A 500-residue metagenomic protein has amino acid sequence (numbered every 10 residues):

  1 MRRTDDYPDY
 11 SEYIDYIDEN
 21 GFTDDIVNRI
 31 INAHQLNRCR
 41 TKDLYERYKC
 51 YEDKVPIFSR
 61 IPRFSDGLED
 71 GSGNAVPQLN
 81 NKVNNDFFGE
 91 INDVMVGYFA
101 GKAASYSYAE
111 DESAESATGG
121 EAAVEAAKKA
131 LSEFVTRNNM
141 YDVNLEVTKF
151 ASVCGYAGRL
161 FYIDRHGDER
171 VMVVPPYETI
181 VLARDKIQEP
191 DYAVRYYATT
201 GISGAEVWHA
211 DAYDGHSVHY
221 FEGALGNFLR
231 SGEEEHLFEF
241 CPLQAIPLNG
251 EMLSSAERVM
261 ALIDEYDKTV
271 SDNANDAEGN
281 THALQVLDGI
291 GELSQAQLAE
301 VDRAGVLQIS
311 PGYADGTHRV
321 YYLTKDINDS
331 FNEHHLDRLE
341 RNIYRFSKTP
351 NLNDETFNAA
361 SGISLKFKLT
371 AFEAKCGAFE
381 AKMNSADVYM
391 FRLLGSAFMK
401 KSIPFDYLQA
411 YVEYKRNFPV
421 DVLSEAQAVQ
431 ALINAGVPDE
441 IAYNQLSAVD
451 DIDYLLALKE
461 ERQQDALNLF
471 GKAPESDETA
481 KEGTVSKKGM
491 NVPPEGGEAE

Functional and structural regions predicted by a protein language model:
M1-V171, A480, V485, E495-E500: Extended, helix-rich architectural segments
S11, D24, N28, K42 (+8 more regions): Non-catalytic, well-ordered alpha-helical scaffold segments
N37, Y106, R137-D142, C154-G158 (+9 more regions): Short secondary-structure junctions and interdomain/linker hinges
Y98-S107, H318-D326, D465: Short glycine/proline-rich turn/loop motifs
A123-A127, V135-N144, A151, R258 (+5 more regions): Short amphipathic alpha-helical segments
L145-E251: Extended, regular secondary-structure scaffolds
R230-S364: Extended, charged amphipathic alpha-helical segments
L298-L307, P311-Y313, F331, R338-E500: C-terminal helix-loop subdomains that flank or include functional centers
